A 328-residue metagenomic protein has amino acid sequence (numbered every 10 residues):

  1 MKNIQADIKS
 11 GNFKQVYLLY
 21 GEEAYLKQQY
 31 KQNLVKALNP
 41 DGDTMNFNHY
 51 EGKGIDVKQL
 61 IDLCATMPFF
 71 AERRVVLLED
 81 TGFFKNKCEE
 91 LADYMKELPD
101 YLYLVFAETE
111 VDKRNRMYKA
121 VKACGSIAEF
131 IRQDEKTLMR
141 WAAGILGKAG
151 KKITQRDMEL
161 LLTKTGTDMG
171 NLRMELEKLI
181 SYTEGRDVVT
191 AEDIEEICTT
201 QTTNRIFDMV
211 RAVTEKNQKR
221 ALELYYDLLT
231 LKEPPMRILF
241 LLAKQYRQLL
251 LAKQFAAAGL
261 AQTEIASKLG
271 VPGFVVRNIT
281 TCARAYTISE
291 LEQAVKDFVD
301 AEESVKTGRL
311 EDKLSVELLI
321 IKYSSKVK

Functional and structural regions predicted by a protein language model:
M1-K328: Conserved beta/loop motifs at nucleotide-recognition and modification sites
